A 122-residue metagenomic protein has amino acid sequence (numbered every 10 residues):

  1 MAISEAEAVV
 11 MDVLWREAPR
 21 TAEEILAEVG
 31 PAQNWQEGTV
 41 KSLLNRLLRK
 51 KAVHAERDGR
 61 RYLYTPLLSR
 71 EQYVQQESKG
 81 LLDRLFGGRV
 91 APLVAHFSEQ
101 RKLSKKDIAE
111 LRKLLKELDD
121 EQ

Functional and structural regions predicted by a protein language model:
I3-A6, D58-E77: Short, cationic-aromatic polyanion-contact patches
E5-V13, E24, P92: Pre-recognition alpha-helix immediately N-terminal to the DNA-recognition helix within helix-turn-helix or winged-helix
L14-A18: Short helix-to-turn junction characteristic of helix-turn-helix DNA-binding domains, especially the helix
R20-V29: Short acidic, hydrophobic short linear motifs in intrinsically disordered regions
K41-N45: Short, hydrophobic-biased segments on the C-terminal half of alpha helices that form "recognition helices"
K51: Glycine-centered, phosphate/nucleic-acid-interacting loop/turn motifs that mediate DNA/RNA or nucleotide
A55: Short beta-strand "wing" residues that participate in macromolecule-binding interfaces
Q75-E121: Amphipathic alpha-helical dimerization/coiled-coil segments that flank or bridge DNA-binding/regulatory modules
